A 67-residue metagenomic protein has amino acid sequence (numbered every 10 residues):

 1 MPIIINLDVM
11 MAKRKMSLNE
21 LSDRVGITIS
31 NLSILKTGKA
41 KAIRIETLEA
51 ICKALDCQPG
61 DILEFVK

Functional and structural regions predicted by a protein language model:
M1-M16: A short, Lys/Arg-rich alpha-helix, primarily the initiator
I4-D8, R24, T37-K41, G60: Mobile acidic interaction elements
D8, N19, E49: Residues within the helices of the helix-turn-helix
V9, I29, I34, K41 (+2 more regions): Short, charged recognition helix plus adjacent turn of helix-turn-helix-like nucleic-acid-binding domains
M11, S22, C52: The alpha-helix within a helix-turn-helix
M16-I34: Short alpha-helical DNA-recognition segment
E46-D61: DNA major-groove recognition helix of helix-turn-helix/homeodomain DNA-binding modules
